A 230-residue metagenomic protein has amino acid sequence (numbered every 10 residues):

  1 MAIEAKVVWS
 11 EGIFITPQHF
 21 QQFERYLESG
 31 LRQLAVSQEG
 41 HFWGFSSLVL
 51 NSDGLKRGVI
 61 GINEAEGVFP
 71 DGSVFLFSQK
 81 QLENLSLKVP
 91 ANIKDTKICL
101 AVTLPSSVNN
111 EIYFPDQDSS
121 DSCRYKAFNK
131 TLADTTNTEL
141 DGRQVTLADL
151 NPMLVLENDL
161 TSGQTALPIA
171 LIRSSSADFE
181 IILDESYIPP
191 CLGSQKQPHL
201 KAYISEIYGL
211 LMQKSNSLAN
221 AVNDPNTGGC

Functional and structural regions predicted by a protein language model:
A2-D116, V222-C230: Glycine-rich, compositionally biased intrinsically disordered regions
N84-L156: N-terminal accessory/cap region of cofactor-dependent oxidoreductases and related radical enzymes
R124-C230: Mixed-charge (acidic/basic) macromolecular-recognition segments
